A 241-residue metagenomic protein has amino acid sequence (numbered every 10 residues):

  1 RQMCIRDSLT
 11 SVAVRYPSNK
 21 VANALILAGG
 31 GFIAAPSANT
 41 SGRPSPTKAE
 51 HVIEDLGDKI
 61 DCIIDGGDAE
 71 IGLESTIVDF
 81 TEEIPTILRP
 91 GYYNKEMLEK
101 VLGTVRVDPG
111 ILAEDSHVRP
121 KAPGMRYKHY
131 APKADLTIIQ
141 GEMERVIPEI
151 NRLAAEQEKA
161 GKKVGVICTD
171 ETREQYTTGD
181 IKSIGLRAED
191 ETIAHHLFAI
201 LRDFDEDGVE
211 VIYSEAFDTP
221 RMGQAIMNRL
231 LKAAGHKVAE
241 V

Functional and structural regions predicted by a protein language model:
Q2-V241: Active-site-adjacent structural elements in enzyme catalytic cores
